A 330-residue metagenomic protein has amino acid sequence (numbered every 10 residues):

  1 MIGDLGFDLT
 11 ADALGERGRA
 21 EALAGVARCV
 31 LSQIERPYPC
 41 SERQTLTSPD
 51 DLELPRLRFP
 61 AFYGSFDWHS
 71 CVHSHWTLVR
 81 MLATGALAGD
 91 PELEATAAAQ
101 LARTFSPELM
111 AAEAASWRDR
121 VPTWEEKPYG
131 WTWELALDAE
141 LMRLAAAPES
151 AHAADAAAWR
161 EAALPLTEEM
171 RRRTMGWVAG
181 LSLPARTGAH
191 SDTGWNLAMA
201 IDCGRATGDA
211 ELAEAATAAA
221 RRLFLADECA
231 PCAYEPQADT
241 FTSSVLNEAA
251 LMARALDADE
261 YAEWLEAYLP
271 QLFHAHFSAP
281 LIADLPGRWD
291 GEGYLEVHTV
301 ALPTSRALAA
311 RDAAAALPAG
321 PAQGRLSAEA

Functional and structural regions predicted by a protein language model:
I2, G15-A20, P55-V72, A115-T132 (+3 more regions): Solvent-exposed loop and edge beta-strand segments that line ligand/cofactor-binding and catalytic clefts
I2-Y63: Low-complexity, Ser/Thr/Pro/Gly-enriched N-terminal "stalk/linker" regions
L5-E16, H75-G89, T132-H152, N196-G208 (+2 more regions): Well-ordered alpha-helical scaffold segments within catalytic/enzyme domains
G18-V30, G89-E108, A147-W177, D209-D227 (+2 more regions): Extended, well-ordered alpha-helical scaffold segments
V26, S70-T77: Short N-terminal amphipathic alpha-helix/helix-capping patch enriched in small hydrophobics with frequent Ser/Thr
R36-R43, L183, C229-A230, S278: Intrinsically disordered or highly flexible coil/loop and linker segments, enriched in small and charged/polar residues
L57, G64, V72, M81-C203: Extended ligand-binding groove/face enriched in aromatic
C203-A330: Long, repeat-rich segments with strong aromatic
